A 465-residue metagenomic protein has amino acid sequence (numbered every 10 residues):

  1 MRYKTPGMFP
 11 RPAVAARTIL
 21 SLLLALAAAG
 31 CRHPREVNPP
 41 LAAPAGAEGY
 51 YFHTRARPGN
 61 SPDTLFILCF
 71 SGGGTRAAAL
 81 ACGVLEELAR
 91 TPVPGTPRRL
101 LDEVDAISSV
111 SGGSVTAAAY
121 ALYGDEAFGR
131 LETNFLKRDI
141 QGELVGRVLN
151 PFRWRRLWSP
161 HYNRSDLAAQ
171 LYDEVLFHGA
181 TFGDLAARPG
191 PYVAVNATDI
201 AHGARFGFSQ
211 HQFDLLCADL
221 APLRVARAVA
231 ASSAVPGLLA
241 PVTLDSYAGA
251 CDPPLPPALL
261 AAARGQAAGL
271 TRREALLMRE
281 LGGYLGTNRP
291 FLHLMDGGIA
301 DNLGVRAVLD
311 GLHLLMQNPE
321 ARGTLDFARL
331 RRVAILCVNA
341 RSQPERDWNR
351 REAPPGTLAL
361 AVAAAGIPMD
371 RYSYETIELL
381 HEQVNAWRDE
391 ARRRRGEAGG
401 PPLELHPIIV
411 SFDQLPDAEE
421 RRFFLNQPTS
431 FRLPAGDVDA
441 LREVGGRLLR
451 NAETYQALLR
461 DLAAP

Functional and structural regions predicted by a protein language model:
R2, G30-P465: Catalytic domains of lipid- and phosphate-ester/thioester hydrolases
R2-C31: Sec-dependent bacterial lipoprotein signal peptides
